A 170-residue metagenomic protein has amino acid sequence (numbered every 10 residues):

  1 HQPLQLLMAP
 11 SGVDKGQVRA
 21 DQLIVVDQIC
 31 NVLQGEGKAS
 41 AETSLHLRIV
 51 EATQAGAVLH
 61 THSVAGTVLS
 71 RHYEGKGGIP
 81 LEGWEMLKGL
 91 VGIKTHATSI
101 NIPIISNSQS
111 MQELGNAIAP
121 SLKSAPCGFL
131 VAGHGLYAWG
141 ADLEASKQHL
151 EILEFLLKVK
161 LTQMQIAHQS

Functional and structural regions predicted by a protein language model:
H1-S170: Glycine-rich flexible loops
